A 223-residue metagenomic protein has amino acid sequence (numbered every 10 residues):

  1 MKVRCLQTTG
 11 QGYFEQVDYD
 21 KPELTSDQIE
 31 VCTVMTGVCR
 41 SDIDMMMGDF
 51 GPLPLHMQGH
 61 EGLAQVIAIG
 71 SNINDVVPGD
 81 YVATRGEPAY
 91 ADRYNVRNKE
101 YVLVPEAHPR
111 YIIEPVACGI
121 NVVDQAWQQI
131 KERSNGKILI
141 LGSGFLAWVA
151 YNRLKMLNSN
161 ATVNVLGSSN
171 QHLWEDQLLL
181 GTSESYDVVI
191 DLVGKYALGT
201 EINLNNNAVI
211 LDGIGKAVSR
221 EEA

Functional and structural regions predicted by a protein language model:
M1-R4: Extreme N-terminal starter segment of soluble prokaryotic enzymes
D20-G37, M47-P88: Glycine-rich beta-strand-centered segment in the early N-terminal region that forms part of a ligand/cofactor-binding
E30, D80, D92, E184-D187 (+1 more regions): Conserved acidic residues
Y81-I140: NAD(P)H dinucleotide-binding glycine-rich loop of Rossmann-like/cofactor-binding domains, especially the beta1-alpha1
C118, F145-L146, L154: Hydrophobic/small residue at the entry helix of a nucleotide-binding pocket
K131-S134, L157-N158, L173-A223: Glycine-rich cofactor phosphate-binding loops and adjacent beta1-alpha1 units of small-molecule cofactor enzyme domains
F145-A150, Y196-G199: Short glycine/serine/threonine-rich phosphate/pyrophosphate-binding segments that cradle anionic phosphate groups
A161-E175: NAD(P)-binding Rossmann-fold cofactor-contacting core
